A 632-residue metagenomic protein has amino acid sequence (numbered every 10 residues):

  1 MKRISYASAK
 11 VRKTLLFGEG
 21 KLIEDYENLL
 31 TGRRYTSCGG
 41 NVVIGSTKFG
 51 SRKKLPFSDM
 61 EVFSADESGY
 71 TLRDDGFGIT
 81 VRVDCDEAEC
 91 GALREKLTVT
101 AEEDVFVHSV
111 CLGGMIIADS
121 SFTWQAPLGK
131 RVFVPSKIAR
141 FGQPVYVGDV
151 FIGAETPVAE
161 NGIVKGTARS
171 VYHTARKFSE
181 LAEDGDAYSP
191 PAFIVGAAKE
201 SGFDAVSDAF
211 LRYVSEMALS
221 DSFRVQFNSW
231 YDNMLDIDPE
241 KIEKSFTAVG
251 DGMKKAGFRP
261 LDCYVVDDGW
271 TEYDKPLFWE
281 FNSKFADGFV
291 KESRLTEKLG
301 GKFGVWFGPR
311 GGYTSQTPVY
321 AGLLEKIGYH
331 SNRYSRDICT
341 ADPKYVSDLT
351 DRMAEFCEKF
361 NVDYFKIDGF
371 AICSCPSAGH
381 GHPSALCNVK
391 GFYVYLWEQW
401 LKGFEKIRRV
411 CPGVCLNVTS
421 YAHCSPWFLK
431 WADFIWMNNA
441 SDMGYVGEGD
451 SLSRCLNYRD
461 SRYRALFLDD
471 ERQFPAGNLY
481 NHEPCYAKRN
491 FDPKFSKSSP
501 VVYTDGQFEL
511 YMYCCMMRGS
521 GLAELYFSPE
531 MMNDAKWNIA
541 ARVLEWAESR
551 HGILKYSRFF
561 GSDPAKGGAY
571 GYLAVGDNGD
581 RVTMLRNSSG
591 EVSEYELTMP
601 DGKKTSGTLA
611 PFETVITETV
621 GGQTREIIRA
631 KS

Functional and structural regions predicted by a protein language model:
I4-Y6, V11, D25-A168, K604-V615: Polysaccharide-binding surfaces and accessory modules of carbohydrate-active proteins
A7, E102-G113, R140-R224, P500-D505: Beta-strand-rich recognition/accessory modules
Y26, D184-P191, L396-I616: Active-site-proximal substrate-binding groove within the catalytic cores of carbohydrate-active enzymes
F203-C263, D267-E272: An acidic-aromatic substrate-binding cleft motif
V206, F210, P260-V266, D287-Y334 (+1 more regions): Glycine-rich, aromatic-flanked loop segments that form ligand/cofactor-binding clefts across common enzyme folds
F223-R224, Y231-E240, K302-F360: Active-site-adjacent "subsite" loops/lids of carbohydrate-active enzymes
Q226-E243, T271-D287, S331-T350, P383-W397 (+1 more regions): The substrate-binding groove and active-site-proximal loops of carbohydrate-active enzymes, especially glycoside
I242-K244, P276-F285, G311-N332, A378-P383 (+1 more regions): Aromatic- and acidic-residue-enriched segments that line the glycan-binding/catalytic groove of carbohydrate-active
